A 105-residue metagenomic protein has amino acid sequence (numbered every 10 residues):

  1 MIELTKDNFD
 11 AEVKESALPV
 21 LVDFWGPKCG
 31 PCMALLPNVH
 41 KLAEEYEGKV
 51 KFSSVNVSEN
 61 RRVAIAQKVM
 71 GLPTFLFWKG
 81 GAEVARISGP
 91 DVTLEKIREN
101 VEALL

Functional and structural regions predicted by a protein language model:
I2-V20: A short beta-strand-turn-helix
E3-L4, F24, L36-A43, E47-R62: Thiol-based oxidoreductase modules, predominantly thioredoxin-like and allied folds used for disulfide exchange
A17-L18, W25-K28, G71: Short pre-active-site segment immediately N-terminal to redox-active cysteine/selenocysteine motifs in thiol-based
K28-L35: Short, thiol/selenol-centered motifs that function as redox-active sites or metal-ligating centers
R61, Q67-L76: Structural micro-motif
L76-L105: Non-catalytic, surface beta->alpha helical segment in thiol-disulfide oxidoreductase systems
